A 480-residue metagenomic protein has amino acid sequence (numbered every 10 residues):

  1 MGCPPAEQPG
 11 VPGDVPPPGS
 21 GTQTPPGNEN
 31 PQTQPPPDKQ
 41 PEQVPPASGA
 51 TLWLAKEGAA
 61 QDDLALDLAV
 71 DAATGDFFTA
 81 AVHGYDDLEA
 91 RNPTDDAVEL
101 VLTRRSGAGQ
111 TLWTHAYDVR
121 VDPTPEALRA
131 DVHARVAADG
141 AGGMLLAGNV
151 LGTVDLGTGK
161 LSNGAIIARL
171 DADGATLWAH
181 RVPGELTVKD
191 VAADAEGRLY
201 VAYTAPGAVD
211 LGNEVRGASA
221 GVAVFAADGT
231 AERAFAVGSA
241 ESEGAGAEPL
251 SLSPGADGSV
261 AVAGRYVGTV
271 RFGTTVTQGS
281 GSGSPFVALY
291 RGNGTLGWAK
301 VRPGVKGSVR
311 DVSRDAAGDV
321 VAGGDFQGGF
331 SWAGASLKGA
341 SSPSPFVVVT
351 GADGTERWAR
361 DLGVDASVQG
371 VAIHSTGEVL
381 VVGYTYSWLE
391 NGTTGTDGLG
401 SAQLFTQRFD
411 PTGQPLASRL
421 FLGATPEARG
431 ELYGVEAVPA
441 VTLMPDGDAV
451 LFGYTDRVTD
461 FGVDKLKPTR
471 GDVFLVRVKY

Functional and structural regions predicted by a protein language model:
G2-G49: Ser/Thr-rich, Pro/Gly/Ala-heavy low-complexity intrinsically disordered linkers and tails of secreted extracellular
P4-Q8, Q40-Y480: A sequence-level/structural motif corresponding to short, flexible coil/turn segments enriched in small polar residues
